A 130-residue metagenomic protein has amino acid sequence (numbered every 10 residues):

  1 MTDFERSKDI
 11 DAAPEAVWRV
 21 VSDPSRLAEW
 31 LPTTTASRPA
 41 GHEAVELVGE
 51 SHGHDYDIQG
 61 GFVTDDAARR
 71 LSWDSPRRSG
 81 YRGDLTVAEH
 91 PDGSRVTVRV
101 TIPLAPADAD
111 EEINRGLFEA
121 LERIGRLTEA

Functional and structural regions predicted by a protein language model:
M1-G41: Hydrophobic ligand-binding cavity/cleft-lining segments
M1-S7, P14, A44, D57 (+3 more regions): Intrinsic-disorder/low-complexity, polar/charged segments enriched in Ser/Thr/Lys/Arg/Asp/Glu/Gln
A16-W18, D55-D57, G83, P106-D108: Short acidic, gly/pro-rich beta-turn/loop elements at beta-sheet edges and active-site/ligand-binding grooves
A28-P32, A36-R82: Glycine-rich portal/gate segments that line the openings of hydrophobic small-molecule binding cavities
S72-A130: Beta-strand/loop substructures that line and gate deep hydrophobic ligand-binding cavities in soluble
